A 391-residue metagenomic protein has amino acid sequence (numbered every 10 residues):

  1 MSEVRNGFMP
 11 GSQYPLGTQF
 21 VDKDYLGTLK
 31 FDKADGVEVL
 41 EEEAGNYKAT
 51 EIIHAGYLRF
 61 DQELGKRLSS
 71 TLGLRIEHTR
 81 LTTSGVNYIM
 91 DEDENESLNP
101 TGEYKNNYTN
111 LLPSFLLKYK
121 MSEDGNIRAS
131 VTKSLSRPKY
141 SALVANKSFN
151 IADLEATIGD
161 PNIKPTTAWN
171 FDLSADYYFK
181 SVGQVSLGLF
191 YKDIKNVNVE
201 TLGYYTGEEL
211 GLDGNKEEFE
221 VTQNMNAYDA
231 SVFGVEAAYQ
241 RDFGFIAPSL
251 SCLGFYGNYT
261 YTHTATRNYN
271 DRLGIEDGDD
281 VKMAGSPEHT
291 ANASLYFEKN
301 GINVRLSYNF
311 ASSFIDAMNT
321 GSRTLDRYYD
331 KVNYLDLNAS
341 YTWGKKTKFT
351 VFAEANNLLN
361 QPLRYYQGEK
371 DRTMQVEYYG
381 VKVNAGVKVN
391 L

Functional and structural regions predicted by a protein language model:
M1-S122, S148-F149: Signature of Gram-negative outer-membrane beta-barrel scaffolds
L16-T18, E43, R80, E123-N170 (+3 more regions): Surface-exposed extracellular loop regions of Gram-negative outer-membrane beta-barrel proteins, predominantly
V21, L26-A34, T82-K105, S141-G159 (+4 more regions): Solvent-exposed loop segments that connect transmembrane elements
E41, G45-H54, N106, L135-I194 (+3 more regions): Outer-membrane beta-barrel signature, preferentially recognizing the C-terminal barrel domain of Gram-negative
G56, L72-H78, I127-K133, A175 (+5 more regions): Transmembrane beta-barrel strands of outer-membrane/channel proteins
K66-R67, S122-D124, V182, G244-L253 (+2 more regions): Short loop/turn motifs that connect adjacent beta-strands in outer-membrane beta-barrel proteins
F115, S251-T262, D280-L391: Conserved C-terminal beta-signal and adjacent last beta-strands/turns of outer-membrane beta-barrel proteins
Y191-D193, Y205, L210-M318: Gram-negative outer-membrane beta-barrel transporters
